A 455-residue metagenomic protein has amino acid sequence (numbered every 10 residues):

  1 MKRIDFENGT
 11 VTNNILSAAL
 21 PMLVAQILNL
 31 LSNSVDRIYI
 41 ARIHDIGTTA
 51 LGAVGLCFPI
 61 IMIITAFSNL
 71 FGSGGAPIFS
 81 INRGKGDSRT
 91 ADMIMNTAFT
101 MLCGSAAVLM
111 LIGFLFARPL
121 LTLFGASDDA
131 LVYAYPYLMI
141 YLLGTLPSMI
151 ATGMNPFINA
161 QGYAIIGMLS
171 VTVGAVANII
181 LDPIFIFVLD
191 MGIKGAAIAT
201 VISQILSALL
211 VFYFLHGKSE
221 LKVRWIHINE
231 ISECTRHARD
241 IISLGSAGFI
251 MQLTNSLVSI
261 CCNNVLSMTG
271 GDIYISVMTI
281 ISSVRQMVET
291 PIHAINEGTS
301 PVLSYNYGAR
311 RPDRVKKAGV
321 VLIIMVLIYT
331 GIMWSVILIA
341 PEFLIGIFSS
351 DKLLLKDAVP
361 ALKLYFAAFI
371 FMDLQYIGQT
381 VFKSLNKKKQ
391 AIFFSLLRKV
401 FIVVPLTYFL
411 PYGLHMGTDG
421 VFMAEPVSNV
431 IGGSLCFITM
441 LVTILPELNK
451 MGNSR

Functional and structural regions predicted by a protein language model:
M1-A19, F79-G144, V188-G245, L303-A368 (+1 more regions): Short alpha-helical transmembrane segments in multi-pass integral membrane proteins
F6-I38, R42-I46, P59-G74, I78 (+6 more regions): N-terminal transmembrane alpha-helices
S17-D36, I140, G174, S203-S207 (+4 more regions): Transmembrane helical elements of multi-pass membrane transporters/channels
M22, Q26, I38, P77 (+16 more regions): Transmembrane alpha-helix boundary and packing residues in multipass membrane permease domains and related
I27, L31-G52, L121-D128, I184-M191 (+5 more regions): Helix-terminus/linker motif at the lipid-water interface of multi-pass membrane proteins
T48-P59, A134, L138, A197 (+3 more regions): Small-residue hotspots at the loop-to-helix junctions and early N-terminal turns of transmembrane alpha-helices
L51-L111, S148-G167, N263, I275-S335 (+2 more regions): Small-residue-rich hydrophobic transmembrane alpha-helices
N69-G72, Y141-N159, G167-N178, A196-V211 (+5 more regions): Short runs within selected transmembrane alpha-helices of multi-pass transporters and secretion channels
